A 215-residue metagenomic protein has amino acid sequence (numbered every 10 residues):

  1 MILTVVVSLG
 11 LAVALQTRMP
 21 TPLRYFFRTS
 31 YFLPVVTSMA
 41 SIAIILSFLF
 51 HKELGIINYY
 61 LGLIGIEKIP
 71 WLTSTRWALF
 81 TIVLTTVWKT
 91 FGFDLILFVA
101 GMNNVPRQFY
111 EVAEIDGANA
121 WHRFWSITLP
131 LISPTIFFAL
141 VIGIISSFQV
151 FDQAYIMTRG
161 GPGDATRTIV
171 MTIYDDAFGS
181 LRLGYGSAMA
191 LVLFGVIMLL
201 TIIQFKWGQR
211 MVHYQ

Functional and structural regions predicted by a protein language model:
M1-Q215: A structural signal for multi-pass alpha-helical bundles of membrane permease subunits that mediate small-molecule
